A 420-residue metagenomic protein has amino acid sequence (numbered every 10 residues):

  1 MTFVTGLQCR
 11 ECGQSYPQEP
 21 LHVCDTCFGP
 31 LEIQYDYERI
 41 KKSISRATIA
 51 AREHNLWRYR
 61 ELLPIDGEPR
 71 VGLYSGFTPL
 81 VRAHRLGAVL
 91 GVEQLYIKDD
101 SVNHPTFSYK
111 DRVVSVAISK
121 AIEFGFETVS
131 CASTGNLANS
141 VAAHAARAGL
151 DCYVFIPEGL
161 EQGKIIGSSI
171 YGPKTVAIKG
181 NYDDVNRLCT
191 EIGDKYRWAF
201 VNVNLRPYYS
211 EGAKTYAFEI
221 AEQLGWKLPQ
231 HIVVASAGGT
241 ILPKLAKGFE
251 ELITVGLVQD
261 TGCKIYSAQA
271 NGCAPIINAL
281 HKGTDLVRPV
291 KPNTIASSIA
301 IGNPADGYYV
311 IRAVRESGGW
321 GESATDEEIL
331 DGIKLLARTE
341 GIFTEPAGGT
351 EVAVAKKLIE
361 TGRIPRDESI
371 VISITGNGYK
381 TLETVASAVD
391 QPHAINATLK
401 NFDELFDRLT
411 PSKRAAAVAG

Functional and structural regions predicted by a protein language model:
M1-G420: PLP-dependent amino-acid enzyme catalytic core
